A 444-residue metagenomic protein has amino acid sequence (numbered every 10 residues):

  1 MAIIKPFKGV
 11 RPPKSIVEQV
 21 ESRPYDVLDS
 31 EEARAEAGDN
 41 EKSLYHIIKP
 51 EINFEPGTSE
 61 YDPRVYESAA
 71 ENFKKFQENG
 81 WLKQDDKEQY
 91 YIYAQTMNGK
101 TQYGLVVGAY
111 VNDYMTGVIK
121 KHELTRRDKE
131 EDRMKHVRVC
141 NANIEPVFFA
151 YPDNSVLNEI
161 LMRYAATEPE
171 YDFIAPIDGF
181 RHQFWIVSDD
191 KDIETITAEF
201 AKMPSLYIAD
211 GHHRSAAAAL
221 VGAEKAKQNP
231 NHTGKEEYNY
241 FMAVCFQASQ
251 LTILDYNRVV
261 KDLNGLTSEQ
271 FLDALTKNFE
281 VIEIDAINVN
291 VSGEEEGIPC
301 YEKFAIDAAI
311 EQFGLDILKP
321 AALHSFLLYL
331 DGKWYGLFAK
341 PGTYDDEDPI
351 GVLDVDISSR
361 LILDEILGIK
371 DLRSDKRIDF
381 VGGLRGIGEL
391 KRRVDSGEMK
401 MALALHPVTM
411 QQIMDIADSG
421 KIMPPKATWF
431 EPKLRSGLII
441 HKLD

Functional and structural regions predicted by a protein language model:
M1-D444: Surface-exposed, charge/polar-rich loops and edge strands
